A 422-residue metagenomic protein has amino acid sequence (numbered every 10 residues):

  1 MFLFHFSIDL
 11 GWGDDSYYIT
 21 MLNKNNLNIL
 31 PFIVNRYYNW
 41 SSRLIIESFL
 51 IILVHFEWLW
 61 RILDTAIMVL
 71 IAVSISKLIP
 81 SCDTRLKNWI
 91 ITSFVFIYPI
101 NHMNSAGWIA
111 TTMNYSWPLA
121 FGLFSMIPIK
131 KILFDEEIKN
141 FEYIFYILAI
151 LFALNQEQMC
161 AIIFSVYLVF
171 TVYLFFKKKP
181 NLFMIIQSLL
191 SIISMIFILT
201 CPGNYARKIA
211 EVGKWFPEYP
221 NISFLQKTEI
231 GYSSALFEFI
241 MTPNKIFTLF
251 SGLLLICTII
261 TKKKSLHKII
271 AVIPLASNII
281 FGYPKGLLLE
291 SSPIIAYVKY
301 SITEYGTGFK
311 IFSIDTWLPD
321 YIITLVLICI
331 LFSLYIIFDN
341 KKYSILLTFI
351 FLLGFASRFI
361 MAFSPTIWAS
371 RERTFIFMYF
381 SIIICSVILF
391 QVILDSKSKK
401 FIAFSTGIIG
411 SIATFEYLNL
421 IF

Functional and structural regions predicted by a protein language model:
H5-H55, L59, C160-A161, P180-S333 (+3 more regions): Transmembrane catalytic cores of multi-pass membrane glycosyltransferases and polysaccharide-assembly enzymes
T65-L86, F124: Transmembrane-helix motifs of polytopic, lipid-linked glycan transferases
V73-K77, F124-K131, V166-L174, L254-T258 (+2 more regions): Transmembrane alpha-helices and membrane-interface helical segments of multi-pass integral membrane enzymes
T92-K130, I314-F332, F359-S386: Membrane-interface micro-motifs in multi-pass membrane enzymes
K131-L151, L182-I186, K400-F404: Short hydrophobic alpha-helices at membrane interfaces in multi-pass membrane enzymes
F141-L168, I193: Membrane-interface alpha helices of multi-pass inner-membrane proteins
A271-P274, L327-F351, L394-E416: Signature aromatic-anchored transmembrane alpha helix within multi-pass, membrane-resident enzymes that catalyze glycan
L353, S357-M361, F375-I382, I402-F422: Transmembrane helical bundles and short interhelical boundary loops of multi-pass, membrane-embedded
